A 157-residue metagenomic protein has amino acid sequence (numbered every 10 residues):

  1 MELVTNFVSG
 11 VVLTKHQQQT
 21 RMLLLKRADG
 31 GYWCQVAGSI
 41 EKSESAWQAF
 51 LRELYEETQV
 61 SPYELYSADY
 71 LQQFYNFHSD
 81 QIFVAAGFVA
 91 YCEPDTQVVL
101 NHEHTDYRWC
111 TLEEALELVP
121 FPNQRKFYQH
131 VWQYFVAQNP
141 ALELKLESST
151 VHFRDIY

Functional and structural regions predicted by a protein language model:
M1-M22: Conserved N-terminal beta-strand and adjoining loop/helix that marks the start of the Nudix/MutT-like hydrolase domain
E2, L25, D80, V98-L100: Short secondary-structure boundary/capping segments
T5-F7, Q35, F83-A85: Short connector loops at helix/strand junctions that flank enzyme active sites, especially segments positioning acidic
T14-Q17, A28, Y91-T96, L112-E113: Short loop segments at secondary-structure junctions
Q18-V60: Conserved Nudix-box catalytic region and its N-terminal flanking loop in Nudix hydrolases and closely related
L24, G87-V89, W109: Conserved hydrophobic/aromatic beta-strand scaffold that supports enzyme active sites
G31-W33, H102-Y157: Nudix hydrolase/Nudix homology domain
Q59-T96: Active-site segment of metal-dependent pyrophosphate-handling enzymes, primarily the Nudix hydrolase catalytic core
